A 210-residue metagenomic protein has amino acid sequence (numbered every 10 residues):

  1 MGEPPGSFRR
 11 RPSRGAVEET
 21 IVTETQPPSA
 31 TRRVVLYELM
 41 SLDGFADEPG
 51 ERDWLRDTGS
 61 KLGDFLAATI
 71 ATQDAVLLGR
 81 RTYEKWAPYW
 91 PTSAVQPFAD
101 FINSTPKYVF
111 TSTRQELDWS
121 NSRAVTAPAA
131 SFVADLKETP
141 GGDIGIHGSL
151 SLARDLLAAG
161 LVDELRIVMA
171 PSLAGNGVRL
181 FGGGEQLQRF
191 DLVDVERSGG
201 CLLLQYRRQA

Functional and structural regions predicted by a protein language model:
M1-S7: Extreme N-terminal basic, low-complexity initiation segments that serve as generic localization/processing leaders
E3, A16-V17: Acidic, Ala/Val/Gly-enriched low-complexity intrinsically disordered segments
F8-R11, V17-A210: Enzymes that bind and transform nitrogen-containing heteroaromatic metabolites
